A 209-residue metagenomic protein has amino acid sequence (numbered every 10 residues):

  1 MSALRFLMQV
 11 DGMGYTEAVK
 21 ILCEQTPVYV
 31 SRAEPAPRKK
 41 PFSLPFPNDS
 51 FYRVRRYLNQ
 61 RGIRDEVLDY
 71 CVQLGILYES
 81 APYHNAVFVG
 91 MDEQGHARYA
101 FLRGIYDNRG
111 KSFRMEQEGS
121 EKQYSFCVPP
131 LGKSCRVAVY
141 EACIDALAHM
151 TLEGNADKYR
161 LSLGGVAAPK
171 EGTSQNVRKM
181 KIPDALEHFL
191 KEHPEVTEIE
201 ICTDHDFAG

Functional and structural regions predicted by a protein language model:
M1-Q60, F207: Non-catalytic accessory segments of DNA primases and related replication-initiation nucleases
G14-Y15, D65, D157: Residue-level detector of short coil/turn "hinge" positions at structural boundaries
Q60, E66-F88, S125: Active-site-proximal, Lys/Arg-enriched surface segment that forms a nucleic-acid-binding/basic interface patch
A81-E192: Phosphate-handling DNA/RNA-contact segment within nucleic-acid enzymes
V139, V196-A208: Acidic beta-strand-to-loop metal/phosphate-binding motif
